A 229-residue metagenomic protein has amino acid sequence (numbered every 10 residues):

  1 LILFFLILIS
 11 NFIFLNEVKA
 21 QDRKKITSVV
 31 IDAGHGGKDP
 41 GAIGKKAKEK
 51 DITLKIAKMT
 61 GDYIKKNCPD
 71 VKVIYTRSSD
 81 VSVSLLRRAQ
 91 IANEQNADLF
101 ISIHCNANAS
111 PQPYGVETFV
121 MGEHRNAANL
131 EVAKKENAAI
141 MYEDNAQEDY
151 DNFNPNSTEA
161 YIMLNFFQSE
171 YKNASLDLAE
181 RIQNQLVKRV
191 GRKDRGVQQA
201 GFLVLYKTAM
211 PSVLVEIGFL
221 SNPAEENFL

Functional and structural regions predicted by a protein language model:
I2-I13: Bacterial N-terminal signal peptides
N11, F153-P155: Alpha-helical membrane-embedding segments and immediately adjacent membrane-interface amphipathic helices
F14-A20: Sec/Tat signal peptide C-region and signal peptidase I cleavage site
A20-F153, Q168-E180: Catalytic-core regions of hydrolytic enzymes
N106, E159-L229: Active-site-adjacent mobile loop/cap segments within catalytic or ligand-binding domains
E123-N137, P155-M163, V197-L205: A short, terminal or domain-edge coil/loop segment
